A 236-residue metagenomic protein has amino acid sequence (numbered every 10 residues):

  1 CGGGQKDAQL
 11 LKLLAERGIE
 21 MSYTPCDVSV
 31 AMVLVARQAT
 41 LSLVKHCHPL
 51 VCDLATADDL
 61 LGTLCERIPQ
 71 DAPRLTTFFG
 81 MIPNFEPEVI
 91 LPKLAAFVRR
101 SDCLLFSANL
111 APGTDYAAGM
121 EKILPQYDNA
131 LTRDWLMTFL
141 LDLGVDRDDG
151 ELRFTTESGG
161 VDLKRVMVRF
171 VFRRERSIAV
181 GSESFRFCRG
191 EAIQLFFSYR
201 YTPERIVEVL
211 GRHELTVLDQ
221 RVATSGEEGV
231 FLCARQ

Functional and structural regions predicted by a protein language model:
C1-G3: Conserved class I S-adenosyl-L-methionine
Q5-A57: Class I SAM-dependent methyltransferase SAM/SAH-binding core
L10, L14-G18, R67-Q70, A95-R100: Short, conserved loop/helix-junction motifs that constitute active-site signature segments in enzyme catalytic cores
D58-Q70: Short amphipathic alpha-helix with an adjacent loop that forms part of the alpha/beta core around
P69-A95: A short SAM/SAH-binding and catalytic strip from SAM-dependent methyltransferases
V98-T114: Conserved beta-strand signature within the Rossmann-like core of class I S-adenosyl-L-methionine
M120-T216: Substrate-binding/catalytic lobe of Class I Rossmann-like enzymes that use SAM or dcSAM, i.e., the mid-to-C-terminal
G226-Q236: Core SAM-dependent methyltransferase catalytic element
